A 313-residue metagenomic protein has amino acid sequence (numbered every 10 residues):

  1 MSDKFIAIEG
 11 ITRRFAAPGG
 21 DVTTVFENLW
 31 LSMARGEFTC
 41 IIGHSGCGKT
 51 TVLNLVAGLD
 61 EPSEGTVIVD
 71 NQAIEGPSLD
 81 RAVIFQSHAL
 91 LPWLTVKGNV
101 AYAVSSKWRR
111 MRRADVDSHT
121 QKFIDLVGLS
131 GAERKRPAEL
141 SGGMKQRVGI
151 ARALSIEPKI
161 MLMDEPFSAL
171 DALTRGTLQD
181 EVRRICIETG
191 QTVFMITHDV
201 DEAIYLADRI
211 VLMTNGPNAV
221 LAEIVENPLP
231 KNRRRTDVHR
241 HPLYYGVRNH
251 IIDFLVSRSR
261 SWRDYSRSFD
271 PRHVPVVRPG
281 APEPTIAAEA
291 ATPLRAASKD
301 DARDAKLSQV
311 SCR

Functional and structural regions predicted by a protein language model:
I42-H44: The feature captures the beta-strand-to-loop junction immediately N-terminal to the Walker
A57: Helix-to-loop junction immediately C-terminal to a conserved catalytic motif
G65-P77: Conserved ABC transporter NBD signature motif
L94-A103: Short coil-to-helix segment of the ABC ATPase nucleotide-binding domain corresponding to the Q-loop/switch region
R112-A132, R184: Conserved ABC ATPase "signature" region
R136-L140, M144: Conserved ABC ATPase signature
S155-K159: A short, proline-enriched helix->beta-strand linker immediately N-terminal to the Walker B motif in ABC-type P-loop
